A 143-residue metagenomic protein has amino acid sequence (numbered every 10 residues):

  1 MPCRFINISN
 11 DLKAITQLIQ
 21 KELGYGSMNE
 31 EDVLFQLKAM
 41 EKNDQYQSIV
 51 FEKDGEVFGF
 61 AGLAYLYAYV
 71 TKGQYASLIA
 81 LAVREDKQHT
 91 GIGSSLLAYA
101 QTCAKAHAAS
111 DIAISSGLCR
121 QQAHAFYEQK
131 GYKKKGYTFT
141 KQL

Functional and structural regions predicted by a protein language model:
M1, G55-F60, A76: Glycine-rich phosphate/pyrophosphate-binding loop shared by adenosine-nucleotide-utilizing enzymes
M1-Q17: A short beta-loop-alpha structural element at the N-terminal edge of CoA-dependent acyl/N-acetyltransferase catalytic
I19-A39: Conserved GNAT-fold acetyl-CoA-binding loop/helix
M40-V50, S77: A short helix-loop-beta-strand connector motif used in the catalytic cores of GNAT acetyltransferases and, in some
V50, E56-Y65, A82: Conserved beta-strand in the GNAT
A80-V83, H89-T102, Q129: Conserved acetyl-CoA-binding loop-helix of GNAT-fold acetyltransferases
S94, L118-G136, K141: Conserved active-site alpha-helix within GNAT-family acetyltransferase domains
L97, A104-S116: Conserved GNAT acetyl-CoA-binding A-motif
